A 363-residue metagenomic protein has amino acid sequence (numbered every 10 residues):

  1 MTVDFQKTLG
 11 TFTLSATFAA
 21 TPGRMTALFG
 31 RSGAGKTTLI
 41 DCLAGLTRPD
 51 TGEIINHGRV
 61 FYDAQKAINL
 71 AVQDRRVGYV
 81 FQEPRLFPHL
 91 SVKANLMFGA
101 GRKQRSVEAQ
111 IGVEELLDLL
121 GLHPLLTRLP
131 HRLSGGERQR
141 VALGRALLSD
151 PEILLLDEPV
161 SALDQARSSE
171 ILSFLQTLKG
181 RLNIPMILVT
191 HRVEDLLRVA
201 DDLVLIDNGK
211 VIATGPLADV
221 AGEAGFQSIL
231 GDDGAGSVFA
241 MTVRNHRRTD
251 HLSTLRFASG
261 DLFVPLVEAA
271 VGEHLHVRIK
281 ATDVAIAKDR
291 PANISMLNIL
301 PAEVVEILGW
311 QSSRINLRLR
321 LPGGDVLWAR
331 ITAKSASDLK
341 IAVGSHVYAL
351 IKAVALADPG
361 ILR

Functional and structural regions predicted by a protein language model:
R59-A64, V107-L125, Q176-T177: Conserved ABC ATPase "signature" region
V60-G78, R102: ABC ATPase NBD coupling module
L129-L133, E137: Conserved ABC ATPase signature
L148-E152: A short, proline-enriched helix->beta-strand linker immediately N-terminal to the Walker B motif in ABC-type P-loop
L154-E158: Catalytic Walker B motif of ABC-type/P-loop ATPase nucleotide-binding domains
G180, T190-G260: Internal alpha/beta loop-helix hairpins
D261-L308, D325, A333-R363: Glycine/charge-rich catalytic "coupling/switch" loops of P-loop NTPases
